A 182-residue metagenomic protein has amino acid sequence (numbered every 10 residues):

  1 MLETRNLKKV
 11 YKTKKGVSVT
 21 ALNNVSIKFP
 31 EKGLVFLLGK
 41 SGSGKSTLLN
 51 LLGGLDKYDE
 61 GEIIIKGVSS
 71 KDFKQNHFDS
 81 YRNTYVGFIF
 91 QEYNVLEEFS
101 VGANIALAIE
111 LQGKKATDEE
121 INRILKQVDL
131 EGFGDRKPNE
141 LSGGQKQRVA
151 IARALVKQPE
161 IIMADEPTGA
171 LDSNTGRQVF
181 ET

Functional and structural regions predicted by a protein language model:
G53: Helix-to-loop junction immediately C-terminal to a conserved catalytic motif
G61-S69: Conserved ABC transporter NBD signature motif
S69, A116-F133: Conserved ABC ATPase "signature" region
S70-G87: ABC ATPase NBD coupling module
N83, R136-N139, V156-K157: Conserved signature/switch motifs of ABC ATPase nucleotide-binding domains
F99-L107: Short coil-to-helix segment of the ABC ATPase nucleotide-binding domain corresponding to the Q-loop/switch region
K137-Q147: Conserved ABC ATPase signature
I162-D165: Catalytic Walker B motif of ABC-type/P-loop ATPase nucleotide-binding domains
